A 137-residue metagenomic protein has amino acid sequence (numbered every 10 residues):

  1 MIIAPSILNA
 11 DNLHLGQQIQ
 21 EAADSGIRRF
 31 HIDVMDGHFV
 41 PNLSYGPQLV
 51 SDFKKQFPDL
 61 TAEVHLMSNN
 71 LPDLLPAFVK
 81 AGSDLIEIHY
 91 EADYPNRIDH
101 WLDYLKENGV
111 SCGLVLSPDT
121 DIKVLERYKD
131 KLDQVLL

Functional and structural regions predicted by a protein language model:
M1-A23: N-terminal pre-domain/capping segments
I2-S6, F30-I32, F53, A62-L66 (+3 more regions): Hydrophobic faces of well-ordered beta-strands that scaffold small-molecule active sites in alpha/beta enzyme cores
S6-A10, M35-G37, M67-N69, E91-D93 (+1 more regions): Active-site beta-loop-alpha junctions enriched in small/polar residues
H14, D73-A77, S83-L137: Conserved anion-binding
L15, A22, F30-D33, F78 (+1 more regions): Conserved, mostly hydrophobic/aromatic
D24-R29, G82-S83, L132: A structural motif
F30-P47, I88, A92-D93: Glycine-rich, proline-tolerant flexible connector loops at the mouths of alpha/beta enzymes
L43-H65, Y104-G113: Alpha-helix-loop-beta-strand connector modules within alpha/beta enzyme cores
